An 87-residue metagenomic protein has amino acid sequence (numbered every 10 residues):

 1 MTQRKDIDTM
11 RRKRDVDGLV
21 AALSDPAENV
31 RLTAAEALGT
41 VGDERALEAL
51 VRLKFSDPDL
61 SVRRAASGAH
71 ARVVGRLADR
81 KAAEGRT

Functional and structural regions predicted by a protein language model:
M1-K13: N-terminal alpha-helical scaffold/docking segments in eukaryotic complex subunits
M10-S24, D43-F55, G75-T87: Amphipathic alpha-helical scaffolding segments comprising HEAT/armadillo-like alpha-solenoid repeats
P26-A27, P58-D59: Short inter-helical turns and helix N-cap capping residues of alpha-solenoid HEAT/ARM repeat scaffolds
F55-S56, R64: Intrinsically disordered, low-complexity proline-rich regions
R63-R64, V73: Ligand-binding grooves and catalytic loops that recognize ribose/phosphate and carbohydrate rings, and esterified lipid
